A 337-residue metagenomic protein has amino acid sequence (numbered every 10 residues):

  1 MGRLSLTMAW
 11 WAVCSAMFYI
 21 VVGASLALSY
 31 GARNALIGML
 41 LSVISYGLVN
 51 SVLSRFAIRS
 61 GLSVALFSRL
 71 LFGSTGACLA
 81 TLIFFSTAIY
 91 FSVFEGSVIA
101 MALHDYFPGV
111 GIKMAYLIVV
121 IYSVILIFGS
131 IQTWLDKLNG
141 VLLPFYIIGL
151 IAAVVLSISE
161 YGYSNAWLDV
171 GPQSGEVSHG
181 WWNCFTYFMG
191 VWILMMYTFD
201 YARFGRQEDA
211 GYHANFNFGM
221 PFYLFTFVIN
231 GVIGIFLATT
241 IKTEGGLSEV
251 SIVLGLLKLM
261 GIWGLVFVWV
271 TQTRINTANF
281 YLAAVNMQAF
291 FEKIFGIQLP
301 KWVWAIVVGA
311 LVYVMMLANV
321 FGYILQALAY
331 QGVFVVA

Functional and structural regions predicted by a protein language model:
M1, S130-G140, I193-I229, K242-I252 (+1 more regions): Hydrophobic, small-residue-rich membrane helices and short re-entrant helix-turn-helix hairpins that build
M1-R33, G180-F185, R203-N215: Membrane-interface "cap" regions at the ends of multi-pass membrane proteins
R3-V22, Y122, M189-Y197, I229 (+1 more regions): The first (N-terminal) embedded transmembrane alpha-helix
A9-W10, T81-F85, Y106-S130, P144-V155 (+2 more regions): Transmembrane alpha-helical segments of multi-pass small-molecule transport proteins
S25-G38, A102-Y116, T133-L142, E249-W263 (+3 more regions): Transmembrane helix-loop boundary segments of multi-pass membrane transporters
G38-F72, L79-T87: Juxtamembrane transmembrane-helix boundary signature
A65-R69, G96-A115, R206, N279-V307: Helix-loop-helix connectors at the membrane interface of multi-pass transporters/channels
F145-G171, Y187-W192, I233-T240: Hydrophobic alpha-helical segments and their helix-loop junctions in multi-pass secondary transporters
